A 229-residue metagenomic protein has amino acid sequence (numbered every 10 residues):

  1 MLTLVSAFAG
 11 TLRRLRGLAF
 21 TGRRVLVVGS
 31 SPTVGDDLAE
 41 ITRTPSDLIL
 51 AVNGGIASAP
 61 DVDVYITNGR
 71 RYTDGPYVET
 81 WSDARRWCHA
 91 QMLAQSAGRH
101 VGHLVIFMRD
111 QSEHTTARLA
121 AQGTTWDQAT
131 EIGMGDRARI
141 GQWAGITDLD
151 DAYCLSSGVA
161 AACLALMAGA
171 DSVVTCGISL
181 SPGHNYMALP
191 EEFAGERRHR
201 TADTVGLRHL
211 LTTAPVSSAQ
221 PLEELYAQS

Functional and structural regions predicted by a protein language model:
L2-S229: Metal-ion/cofactor- or nucleotide/acyl-coenzyme-handling active-site neighborhoods
